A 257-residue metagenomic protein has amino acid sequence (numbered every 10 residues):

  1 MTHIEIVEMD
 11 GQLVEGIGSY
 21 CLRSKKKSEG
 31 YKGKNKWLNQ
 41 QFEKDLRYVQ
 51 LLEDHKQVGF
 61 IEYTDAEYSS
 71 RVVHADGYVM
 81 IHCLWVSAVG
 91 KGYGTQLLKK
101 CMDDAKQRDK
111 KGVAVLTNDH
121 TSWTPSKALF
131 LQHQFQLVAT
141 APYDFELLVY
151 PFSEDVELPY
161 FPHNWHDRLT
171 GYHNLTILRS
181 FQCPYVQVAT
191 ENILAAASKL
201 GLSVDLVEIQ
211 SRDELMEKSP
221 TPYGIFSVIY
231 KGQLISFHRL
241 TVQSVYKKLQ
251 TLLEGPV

Functional and structural regions predicted by a protein language model:
M1-E53, N164, C183-Y185, A189-N192: Short amphipathic alpha-helix that is part of the acyltransferase structural core
Q50, K56-E67, M80, W85: Conserved beta-strand in the GNAT
H82-K91, D119: A short, internal acetyl-CoA/4′-phosphopantetheine-binding micro-motif in the GNAT/acyltransferase core
K91-K106: Conserved acetyl-CoA-binding loop-helix of GNAT-fold acetyltransferases
A105-D119: Conserved GNAT acetyl-CoA-binding A-motif
L116-T117, Q134-L148: Conserved catalytic-core motifs of GNAT/GCN5-like acyltransferases
N164-K199: Local sequence-structure signature of Cys/Sec-based thiol-disulfide redox active-site neighborhoods
K231-V257: Non-catalytic, surface beta->alpha helical segment in thiol-disulfide oxidoreductase systems
